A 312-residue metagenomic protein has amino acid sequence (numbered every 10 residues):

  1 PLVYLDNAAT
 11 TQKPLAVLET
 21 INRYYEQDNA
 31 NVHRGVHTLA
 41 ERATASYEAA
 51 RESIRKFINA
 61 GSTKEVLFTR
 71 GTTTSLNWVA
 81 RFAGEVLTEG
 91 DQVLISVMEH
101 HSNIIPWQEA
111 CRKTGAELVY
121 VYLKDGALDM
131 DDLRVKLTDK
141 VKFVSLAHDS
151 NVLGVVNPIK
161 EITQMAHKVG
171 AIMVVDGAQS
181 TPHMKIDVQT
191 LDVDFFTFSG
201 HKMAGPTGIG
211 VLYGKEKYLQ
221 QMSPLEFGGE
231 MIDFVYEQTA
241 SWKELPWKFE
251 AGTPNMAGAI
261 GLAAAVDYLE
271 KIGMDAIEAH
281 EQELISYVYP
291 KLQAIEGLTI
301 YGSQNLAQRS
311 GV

Functional and structural regions predicted by a protein language model:
P1-V312: Pyridoxal 5′-phosphate
